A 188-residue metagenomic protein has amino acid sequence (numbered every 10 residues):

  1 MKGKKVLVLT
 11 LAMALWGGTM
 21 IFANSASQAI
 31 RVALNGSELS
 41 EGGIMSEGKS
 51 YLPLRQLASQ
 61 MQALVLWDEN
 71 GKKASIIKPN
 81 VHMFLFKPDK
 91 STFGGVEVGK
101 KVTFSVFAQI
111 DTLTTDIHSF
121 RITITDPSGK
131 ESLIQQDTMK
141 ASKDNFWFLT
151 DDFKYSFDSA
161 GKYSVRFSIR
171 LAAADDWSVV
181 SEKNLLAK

Functional and structural regions predicted by a protein language model:
M1-K188: Primary recognition of N-terminal secretory signal peptides and signal-anchoring hydrophobic helices
